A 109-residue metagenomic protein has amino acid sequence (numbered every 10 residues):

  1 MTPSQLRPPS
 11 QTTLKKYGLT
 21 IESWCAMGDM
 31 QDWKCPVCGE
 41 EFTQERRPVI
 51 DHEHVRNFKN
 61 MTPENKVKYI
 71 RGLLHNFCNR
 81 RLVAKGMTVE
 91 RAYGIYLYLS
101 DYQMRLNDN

Functional and structural regions predicted by a protein language model:
M1, P63, R105-N109: Short intrinsically disordered terminal tails
P3, I50-H52, D101: Intrinsically disordered, low-complexity regions enriched for glutamine and histidine
P3-K34: Short, charged surface segments at domain edges that flank catalytic/cofactor-binding sites
L19, M30-D32, E40, M87 (+1 more regions): Short aromatic/hydrophobic-glycine micro-motifs
K34-L74, L82, G86: Histidine-centered nuclease catalytic patch
G86-N109: A detector for short metal-coordination/catalytic motifs
